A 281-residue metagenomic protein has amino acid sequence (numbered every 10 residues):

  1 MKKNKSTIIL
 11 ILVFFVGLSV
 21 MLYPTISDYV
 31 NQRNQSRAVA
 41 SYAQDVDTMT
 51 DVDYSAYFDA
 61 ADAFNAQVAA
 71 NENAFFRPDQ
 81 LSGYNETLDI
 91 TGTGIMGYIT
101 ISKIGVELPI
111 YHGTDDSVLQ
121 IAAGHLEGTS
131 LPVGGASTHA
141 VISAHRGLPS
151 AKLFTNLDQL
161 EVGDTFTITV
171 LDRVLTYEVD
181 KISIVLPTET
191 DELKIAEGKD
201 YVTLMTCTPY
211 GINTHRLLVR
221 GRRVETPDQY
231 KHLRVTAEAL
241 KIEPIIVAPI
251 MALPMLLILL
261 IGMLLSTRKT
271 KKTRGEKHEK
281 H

Functional and structural regions predicted by a protein language model:
K3-P244: Solvent-exposed, non-transmembrane regions of membrane-associated and secreted proteins
R234-H281: C-terminal single-pass membrane-anchor helix
